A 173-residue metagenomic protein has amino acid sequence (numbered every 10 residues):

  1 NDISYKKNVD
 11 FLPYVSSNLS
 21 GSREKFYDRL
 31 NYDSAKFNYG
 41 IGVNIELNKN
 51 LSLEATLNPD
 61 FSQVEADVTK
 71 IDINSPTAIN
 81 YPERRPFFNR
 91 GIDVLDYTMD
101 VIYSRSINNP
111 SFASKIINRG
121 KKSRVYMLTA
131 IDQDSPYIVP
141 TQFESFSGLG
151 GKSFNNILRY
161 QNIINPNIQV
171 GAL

Functional and structural regions predicted by a protein language model:
N1-D2, K7, L12-G21, K25-L173: Outer-membrane beta-barrel channel domains
